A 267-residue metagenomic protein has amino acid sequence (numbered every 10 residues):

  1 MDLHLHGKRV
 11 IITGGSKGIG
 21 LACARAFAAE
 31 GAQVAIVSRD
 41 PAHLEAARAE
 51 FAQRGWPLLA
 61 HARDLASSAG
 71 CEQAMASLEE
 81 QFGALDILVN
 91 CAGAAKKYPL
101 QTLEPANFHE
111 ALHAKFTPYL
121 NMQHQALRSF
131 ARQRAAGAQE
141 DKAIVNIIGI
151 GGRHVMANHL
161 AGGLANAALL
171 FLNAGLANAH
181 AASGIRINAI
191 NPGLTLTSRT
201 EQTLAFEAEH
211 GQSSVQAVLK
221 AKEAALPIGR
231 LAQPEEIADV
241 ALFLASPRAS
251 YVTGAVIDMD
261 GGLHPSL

Functional and structural regions predicted by a protein language model:
R9, G14-G18: Conserved glycine-rich cofactor-binding loop
I19, H154, R230, L242 (+1 more regions): Short C-terminal tail/terminal secondary-structure segment of NAD(P)H-dependent dehydrogenase/reductase domains
V89, A181, R186, V252-G254: Short, small/polar-rich loop/turn modules that mediate ligand/substrate recognition or access, typified
P99-L100, N107-L112, K222: Substrate-binding pocket helix/loop in short-chain dehydrogenase/reductase
Q123-H124, A174: A short, exposed helix-loop element centered on a Lys and neighboring polar residues
R128, N178-A179, S250: Alpha-helical segment proximal to the catalytic Tyr-Lys
A135-A182, L194-T195: Catalytic loop of short-chain dehydrogenase/reductase
